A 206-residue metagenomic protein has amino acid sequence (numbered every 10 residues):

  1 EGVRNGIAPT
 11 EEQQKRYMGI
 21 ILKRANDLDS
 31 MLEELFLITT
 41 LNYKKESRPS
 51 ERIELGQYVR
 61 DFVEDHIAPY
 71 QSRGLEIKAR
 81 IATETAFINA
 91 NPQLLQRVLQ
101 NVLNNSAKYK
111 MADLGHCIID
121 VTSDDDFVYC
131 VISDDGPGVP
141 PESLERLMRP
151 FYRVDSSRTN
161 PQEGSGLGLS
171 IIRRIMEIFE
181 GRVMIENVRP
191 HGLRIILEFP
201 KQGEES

Functional and structural regions predicted by a protein language model:
K23-L28: Short alpha-helical segment of the dimerization/phosphotransfer core of two-component systems
Y43-R48, F87-A90: Conserved micro-motifs of the catalytic ATP-binding
P49-E64: A conserved beta-strand-to-alpha-helix junction within the catalytic ATP-binding
E51-R52, Q71, E76-A86: Conserved catalytic submotifs in the C-terminal HATPase_c
S106-K110: Short helix-loop "hinge" at the ATP-lid/N-box region of the Bergerat-fold HATPase_c
V139-F151: Short conserved segment of the HATPase_c
E180-G181: Conserved glycine-rich
